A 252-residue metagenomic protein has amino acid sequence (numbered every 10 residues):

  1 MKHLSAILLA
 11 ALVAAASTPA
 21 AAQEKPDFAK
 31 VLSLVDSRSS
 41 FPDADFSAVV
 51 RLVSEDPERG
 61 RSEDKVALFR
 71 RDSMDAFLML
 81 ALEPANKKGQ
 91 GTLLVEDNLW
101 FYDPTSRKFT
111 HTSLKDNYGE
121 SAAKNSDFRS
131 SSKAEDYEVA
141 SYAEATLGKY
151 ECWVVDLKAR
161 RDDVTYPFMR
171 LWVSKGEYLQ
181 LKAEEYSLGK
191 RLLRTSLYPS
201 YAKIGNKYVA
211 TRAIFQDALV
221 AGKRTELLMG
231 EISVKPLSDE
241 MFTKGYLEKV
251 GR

Functional and structural regions predicted by a protein language model:
M1-L4: Positively charged n-region of N-terminal signal peptides that target proteins for export
A6-A16: Bacterial N-terminal signal peptides
T18-A22: Sec/Tat signal peptide C-region and signal peptidase I cleavage site
K25-T105: N-terminal mature ectodomain segment of secretory-pathway/periplasmic proteins
A29-K30, G60, R129-Y142, K190-T195: A short, amphipathic edge element
L68, V139-T146, P199-Y201: Short amphipathic beta-strand and strand-loop transition segments with alternating hydrophobic
K87-A140: Surface-exposed, polar helix/loop patches in the mature regions of secreted/periplasmic/lumenal proteins that form
K108-T112, N125-S132, Y150-K244: Gly/Pro-enriched, hydrophobic low-complexity segments that function as extracytoplasmic propeptides/linkers
